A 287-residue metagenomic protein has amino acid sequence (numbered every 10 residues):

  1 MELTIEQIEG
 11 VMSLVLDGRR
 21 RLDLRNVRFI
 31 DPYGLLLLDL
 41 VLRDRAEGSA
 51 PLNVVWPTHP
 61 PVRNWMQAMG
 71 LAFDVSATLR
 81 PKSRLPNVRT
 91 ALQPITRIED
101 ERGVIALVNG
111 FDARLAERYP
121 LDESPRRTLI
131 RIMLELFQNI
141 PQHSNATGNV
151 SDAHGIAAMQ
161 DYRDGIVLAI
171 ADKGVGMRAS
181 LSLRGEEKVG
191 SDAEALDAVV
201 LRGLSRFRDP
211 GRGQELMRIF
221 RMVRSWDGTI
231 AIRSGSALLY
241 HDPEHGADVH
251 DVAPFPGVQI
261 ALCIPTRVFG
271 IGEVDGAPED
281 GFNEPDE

Functional and structural regions predicted by a protein language model:
M1-L16, S76-K82, P86, L201-E287: Flexible, glycine-/charge-rich segments associated with ATP-binding catalytic modules
E2-A77: Amphipathic alpha-helical interaction surfaces in cytosolic regulatory modules
Y33, D39-V41, E123-Y162, F220-V223: Conserved ATP-binding N-box helix of the HATPase_c
N64-D100, C263: P-loop NTPase nucleotide-binding core
T90-L121, R178, R184-R202: Helix-loop-beta hinge of the Bergerat
E101-A116, P125, I130-Q138, M159-A179: A short mid-domain helix/strand-loop element embedded in enzyme catalytic domains that forms or borders the active-site
E117, Q142, A146, S205: Conserved helix-loop functional segments at active or binding sites
I140-L183, Y240-H245: ATP-lid-like helix-loop hinge signature
